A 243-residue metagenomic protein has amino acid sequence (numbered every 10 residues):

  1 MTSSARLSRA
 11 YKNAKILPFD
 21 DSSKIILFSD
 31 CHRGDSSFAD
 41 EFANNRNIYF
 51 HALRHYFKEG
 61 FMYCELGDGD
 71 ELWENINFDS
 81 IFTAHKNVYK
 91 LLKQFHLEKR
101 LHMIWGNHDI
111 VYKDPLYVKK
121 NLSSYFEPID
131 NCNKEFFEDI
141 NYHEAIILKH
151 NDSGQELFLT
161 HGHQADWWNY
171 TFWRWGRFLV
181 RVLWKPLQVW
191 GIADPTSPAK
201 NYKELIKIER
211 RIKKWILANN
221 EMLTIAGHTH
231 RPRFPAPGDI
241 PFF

Functional and structural regions predicted by a protein language model:
M1-E65, G69-F243: Extended recognition/assembly regions associated with phosphoester-bond processing machinery
